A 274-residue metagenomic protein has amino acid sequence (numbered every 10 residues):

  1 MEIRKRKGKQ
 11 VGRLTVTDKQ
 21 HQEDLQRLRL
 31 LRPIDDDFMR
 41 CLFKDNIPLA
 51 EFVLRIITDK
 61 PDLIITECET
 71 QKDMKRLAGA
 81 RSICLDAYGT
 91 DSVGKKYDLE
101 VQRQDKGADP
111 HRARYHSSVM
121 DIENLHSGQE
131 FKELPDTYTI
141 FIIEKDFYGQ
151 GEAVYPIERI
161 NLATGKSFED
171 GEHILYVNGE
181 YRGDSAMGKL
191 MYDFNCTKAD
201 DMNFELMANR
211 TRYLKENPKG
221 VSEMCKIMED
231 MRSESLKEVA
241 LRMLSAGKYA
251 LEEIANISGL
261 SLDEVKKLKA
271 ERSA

Functional and structural regions predicted by a protein language model:
M1-H173, G183-S185: Accessory alpha/beta interaction modules
E2-R29, Y97-Q102, G188-A274: Short, charged alpha-helical interaction segments and adjacent helix-coil junctions
Y176: Short hydrophobic beta-strand segments that form the core of ligand-binding sensory/regulatory domains
